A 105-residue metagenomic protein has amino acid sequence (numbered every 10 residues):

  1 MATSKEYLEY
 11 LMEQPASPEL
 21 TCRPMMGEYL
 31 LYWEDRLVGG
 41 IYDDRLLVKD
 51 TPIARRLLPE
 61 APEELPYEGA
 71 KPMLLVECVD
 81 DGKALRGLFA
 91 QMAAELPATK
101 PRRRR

Functional and structural regions predicted by a protein language model:
M1-R105: Charge-dense, helix-prone N-terminal extensions
